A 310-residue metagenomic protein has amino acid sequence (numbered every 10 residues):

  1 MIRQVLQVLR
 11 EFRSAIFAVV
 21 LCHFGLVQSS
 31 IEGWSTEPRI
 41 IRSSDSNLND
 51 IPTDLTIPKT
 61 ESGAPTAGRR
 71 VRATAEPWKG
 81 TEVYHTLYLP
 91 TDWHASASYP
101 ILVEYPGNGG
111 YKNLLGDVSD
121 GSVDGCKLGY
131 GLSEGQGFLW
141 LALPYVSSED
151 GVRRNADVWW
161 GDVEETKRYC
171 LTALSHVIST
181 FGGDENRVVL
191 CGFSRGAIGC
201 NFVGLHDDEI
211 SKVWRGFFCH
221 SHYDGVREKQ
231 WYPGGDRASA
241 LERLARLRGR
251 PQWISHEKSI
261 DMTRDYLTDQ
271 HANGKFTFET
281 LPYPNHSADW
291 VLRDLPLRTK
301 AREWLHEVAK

Functional and structural regions predicted by a protein language model:
I2-I16: Bacterial N-terminal signal peptides that target proteins for export
A15-L26: Bacterial N-terminal signal peptides
I31-I101, F138, W231, D265: A domain-start/cap signature at the N-terminus of enzymes
N108-Y169: Active-site machinery of serine-nucleophile hydrolases
N155-S194: Gly/Ser-rich "nucleophile elbow"/oxyanion-hole loop immediately N-terminal to the catalytic nucleophile in hydrolases
A197-D208: Short glycine-enriched nucleophile-adjacent loop and the immediately C-terminal alpha-helix near the catalytic center
S211-R293: The feature captures the conserved acid-bearing segment of alpha/beta-hydrolase catalytic domains
P296-K310: Catalytic active-site module of serine/aspartate enzymes centered on a nucleophile-bearing elbow/loop
